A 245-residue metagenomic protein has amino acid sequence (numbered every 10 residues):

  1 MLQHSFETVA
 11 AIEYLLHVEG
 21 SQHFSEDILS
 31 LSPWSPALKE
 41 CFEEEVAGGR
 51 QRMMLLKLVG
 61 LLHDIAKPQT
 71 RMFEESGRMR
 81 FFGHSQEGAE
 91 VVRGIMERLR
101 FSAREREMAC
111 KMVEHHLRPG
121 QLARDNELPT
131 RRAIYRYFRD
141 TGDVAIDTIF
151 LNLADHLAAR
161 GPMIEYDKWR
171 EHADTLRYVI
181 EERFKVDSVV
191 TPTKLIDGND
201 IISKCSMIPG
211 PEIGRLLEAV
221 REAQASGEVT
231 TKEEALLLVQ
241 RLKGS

Functional and structural regions predicted by a protein language model:
M1-I149, I164: Conserved, hydrophobic alpha-helical core segments of structured domains
P33-W34, I65-R71, Q86-E87, K111 (+5 more regions): Short amphipathic alpha-helical segments, especially helix-boundary/capping motifs
V59-G60, L151, I202, A223: Residue-level signal for helical boundary/lining positions with a hydrophobic bias
V92-R100, R160-S245: Charged substrate- and nucleic-acid-binding regions of tRNA-handling and nucleotidyl-transfer enzymes, centered on
A154-H156: Non-catalytic interaction/regulatory segments
